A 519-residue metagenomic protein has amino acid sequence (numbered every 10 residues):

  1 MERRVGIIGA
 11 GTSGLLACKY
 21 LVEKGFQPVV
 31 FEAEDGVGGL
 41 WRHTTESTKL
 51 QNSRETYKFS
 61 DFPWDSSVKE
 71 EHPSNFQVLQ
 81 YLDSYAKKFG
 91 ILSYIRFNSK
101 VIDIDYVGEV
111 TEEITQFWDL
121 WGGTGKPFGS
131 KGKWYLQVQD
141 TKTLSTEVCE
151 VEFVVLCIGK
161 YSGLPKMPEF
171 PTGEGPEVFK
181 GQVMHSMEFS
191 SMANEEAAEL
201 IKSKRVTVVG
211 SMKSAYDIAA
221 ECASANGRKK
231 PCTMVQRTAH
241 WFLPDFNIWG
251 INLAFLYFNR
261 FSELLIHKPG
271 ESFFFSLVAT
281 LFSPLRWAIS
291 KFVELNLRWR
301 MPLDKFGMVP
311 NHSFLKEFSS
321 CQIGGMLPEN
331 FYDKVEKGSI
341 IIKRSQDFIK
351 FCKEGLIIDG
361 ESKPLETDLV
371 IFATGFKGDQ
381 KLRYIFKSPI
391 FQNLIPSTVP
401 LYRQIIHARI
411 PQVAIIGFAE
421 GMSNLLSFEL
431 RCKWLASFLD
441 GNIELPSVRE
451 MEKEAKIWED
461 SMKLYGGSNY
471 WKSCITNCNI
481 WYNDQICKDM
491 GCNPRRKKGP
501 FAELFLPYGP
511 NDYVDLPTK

Functional and structural regions predicted by a protein language model:
E2-S47, V68-G250, A279-M451, K463-K519: Flavin (primarily FAD) cofactor-binding/catalytic cores of flavoenzymes
T44-S67, L253-E263: N-terminal glycine-rich dinucleotide-binding loop that anchors FAD/FMN and/or NAD(P) in oxidoreductases
W241-S272: A catalytic-pocket lid/entrance helix-loop region that shapes and gates access to the active site across common
L253, E450-W458: Post-kinase regulatory C-tail/linker adjacent to protein kinase catalytic domains
R260-K291: Alpha/beta-hydrolase-fold enzymes
